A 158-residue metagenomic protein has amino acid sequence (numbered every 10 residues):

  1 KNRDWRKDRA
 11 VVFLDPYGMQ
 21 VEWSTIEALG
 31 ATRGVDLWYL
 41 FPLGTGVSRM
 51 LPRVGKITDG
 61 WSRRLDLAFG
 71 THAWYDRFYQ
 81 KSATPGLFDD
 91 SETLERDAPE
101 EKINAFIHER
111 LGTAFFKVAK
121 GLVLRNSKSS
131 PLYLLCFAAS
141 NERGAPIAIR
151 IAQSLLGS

Functional and structural regions predicted by a protein language model:
K1-S158: Class I S-adenosyl-L-methionine-dependent methyltransferase catalytic core
